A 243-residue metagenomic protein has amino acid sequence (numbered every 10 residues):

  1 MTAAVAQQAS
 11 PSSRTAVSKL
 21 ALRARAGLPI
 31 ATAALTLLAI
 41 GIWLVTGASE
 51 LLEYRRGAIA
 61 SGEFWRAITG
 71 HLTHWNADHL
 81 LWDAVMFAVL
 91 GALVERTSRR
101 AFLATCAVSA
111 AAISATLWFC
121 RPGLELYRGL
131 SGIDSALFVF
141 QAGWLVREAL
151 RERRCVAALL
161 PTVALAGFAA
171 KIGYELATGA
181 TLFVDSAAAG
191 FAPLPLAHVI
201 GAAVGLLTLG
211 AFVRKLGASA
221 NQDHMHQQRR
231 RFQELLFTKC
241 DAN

Functional and structural regions predicted by a protein language model:
M1-R23, A170-N243: C-terminal transmembrane module of polytopic alpha-helical membrane proteins
K19-A33: N-terminal membrane topogenic signal
P29-T46, F87-Q141, P161-G173: Small-polar-interrupted transmembrane alpha-helices in polytopic inner-membrane proteins
V45, A92-T97, Q141-R151, L207-L216: Structural signal for the C-terminal ends of transmembrane alpha-helices and the immediately following loop
S49-N76, E175-D185: Extracytosolic (periplasmic/ER-lumenal) interhelical loops and adjacent juxtamembrane/interface segments of multi-pass
R56-A60, N76-G91, S109-I113: Hydrophobic, membrane-facing alpha-helical anchors
L80-F87, R128-V139, A189-L209: Alpha-helical transmembrane segments that form the membrane-embedded catalytic/substrate-binding core of multi-pass
L150-L165: Membrane-helix boundary/juxtamembrane motif in polytopic membrane proteins
